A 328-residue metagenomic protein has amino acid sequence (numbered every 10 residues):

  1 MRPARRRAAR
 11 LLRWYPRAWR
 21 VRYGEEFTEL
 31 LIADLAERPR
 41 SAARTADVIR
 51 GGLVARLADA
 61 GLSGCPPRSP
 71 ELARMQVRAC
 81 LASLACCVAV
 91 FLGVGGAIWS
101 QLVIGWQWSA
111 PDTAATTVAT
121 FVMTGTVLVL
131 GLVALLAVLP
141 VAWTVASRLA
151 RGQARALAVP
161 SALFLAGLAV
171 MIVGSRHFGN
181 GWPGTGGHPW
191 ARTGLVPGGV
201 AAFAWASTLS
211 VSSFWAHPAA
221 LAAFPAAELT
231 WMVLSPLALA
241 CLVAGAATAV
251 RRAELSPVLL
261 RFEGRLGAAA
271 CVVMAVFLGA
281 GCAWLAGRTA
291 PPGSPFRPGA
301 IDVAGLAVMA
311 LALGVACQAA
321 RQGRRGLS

Functional and structural regions predicted by a protein language model:
M1-R10: Short, charge-enriched, intrinsically disordered boundary segments that mark the beginning of a structured element
A8, D34, R265: Functionally constrained cores in energy, signaling, and assembly domains
R22-S100: Cytosolic juxtamembrane regions of integral membrane proteins
P70-S328: Hydrophobic alpha-helical bundles in membrane proteins
